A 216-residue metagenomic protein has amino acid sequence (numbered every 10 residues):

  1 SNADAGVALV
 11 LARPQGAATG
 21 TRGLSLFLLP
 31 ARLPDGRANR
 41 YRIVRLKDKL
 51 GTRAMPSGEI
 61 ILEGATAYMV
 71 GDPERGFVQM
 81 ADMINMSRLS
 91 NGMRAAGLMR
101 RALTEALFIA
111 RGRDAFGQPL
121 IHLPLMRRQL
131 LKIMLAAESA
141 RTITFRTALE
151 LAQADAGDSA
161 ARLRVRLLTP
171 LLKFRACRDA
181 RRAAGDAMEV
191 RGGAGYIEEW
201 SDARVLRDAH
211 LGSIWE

Functional and structural regions predicted by a protein language model:
S1, A17-T19, P34-R37, Y68-M69 (+3 more regions): Flexible loop/turn segments at secondary-structure boundaries
S1, A18, K49-P56: Short Gly/Pro-enriched turn/cap motifs at secondary-structure boundaries
S1-R40: A short core secondary-structure module
N2-V10, G23, G76, A95-A96 (+1 more regions): Composition- and surface-driven signal marking solvent-exposed, interaction-prone regions in large proteins
D4-V7, T21-L24, A38, M55-E59 (+4 more regions): Active-site lining segments that contact anionic ligands and/or coordinate catalytic metals
R13-A17, D48-K49, A67, L211: Short beta-turn/strand-loop junction motif enriched in small, turn-promoting residues
R32-R40, V44, K49, P56-S87 (+1 more regions): A glycine-rich, basic-preceded beta-loop-alpha segment at the flavin cofactor/substrate interface of flavin-utilizing
I61, R88-E216: Alpha-helical interface subdomain recognition
